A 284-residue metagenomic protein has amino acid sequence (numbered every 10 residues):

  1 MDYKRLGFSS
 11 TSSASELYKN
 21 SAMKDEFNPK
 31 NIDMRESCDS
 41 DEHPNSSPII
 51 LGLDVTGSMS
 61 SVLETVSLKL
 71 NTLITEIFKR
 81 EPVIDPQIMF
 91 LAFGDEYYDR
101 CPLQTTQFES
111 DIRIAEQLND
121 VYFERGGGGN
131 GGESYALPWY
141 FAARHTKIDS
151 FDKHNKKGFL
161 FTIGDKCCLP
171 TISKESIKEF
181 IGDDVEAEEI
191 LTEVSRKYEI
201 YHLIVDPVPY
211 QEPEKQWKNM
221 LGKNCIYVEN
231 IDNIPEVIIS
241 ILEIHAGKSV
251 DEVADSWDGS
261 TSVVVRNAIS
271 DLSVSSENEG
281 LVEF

Functional and structural regions predicted by a protein language model:
M1-F284: Acidic, low-complexity intrinsically disordered regions
